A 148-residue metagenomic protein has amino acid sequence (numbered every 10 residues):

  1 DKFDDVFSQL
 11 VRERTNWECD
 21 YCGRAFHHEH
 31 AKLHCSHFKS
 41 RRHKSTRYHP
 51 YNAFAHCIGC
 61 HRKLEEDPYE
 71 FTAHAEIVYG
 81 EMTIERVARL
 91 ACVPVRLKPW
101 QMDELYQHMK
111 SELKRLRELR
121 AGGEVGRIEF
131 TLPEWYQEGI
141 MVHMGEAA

Functional and structural regions predicted by a protein language model:
D1, S8-Q9, H43-T46, H61: Short, surface-exposed loop/turn motifs that are enriched in glycine and acidic residues and include a nearby proline
D1-E18, V95-P99: Short, charged surface segments at domain edges that flank catalytic/cofactor-binding sites
S8, T15, S36, A53-H56 (+1 more regions): Small-side-chain structural scaffolding
D20-F54, L64: Histidine-centered nuclease catalytic patch
G23-H27, A53-G80: Short Cys/His-centered divalent metal-binding micro-motifs
E66-A148: A detector for short metal-coordination/catalytic motifs
